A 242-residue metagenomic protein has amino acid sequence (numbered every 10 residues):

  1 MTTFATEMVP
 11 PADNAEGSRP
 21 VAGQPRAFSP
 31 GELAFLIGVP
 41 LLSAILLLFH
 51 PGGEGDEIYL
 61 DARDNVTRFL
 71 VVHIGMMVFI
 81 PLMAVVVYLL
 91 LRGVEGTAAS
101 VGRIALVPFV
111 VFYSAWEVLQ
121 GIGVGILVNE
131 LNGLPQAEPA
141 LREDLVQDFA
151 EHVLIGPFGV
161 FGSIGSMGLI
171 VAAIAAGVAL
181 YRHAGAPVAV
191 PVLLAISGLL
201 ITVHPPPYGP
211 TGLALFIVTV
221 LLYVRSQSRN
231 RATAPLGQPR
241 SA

Functional and structural regions predicted by a protein language model:
M1-T2, P11: Cleavable N-terminal export/targeting peptides
T3-A5, G17-S241: Hydrophobic, aromatic-enriched alpha-helical segments typical of multi-pass transmembrane helices
V9-A15: N-terminal intrinsically disordered, low-complexity tails
